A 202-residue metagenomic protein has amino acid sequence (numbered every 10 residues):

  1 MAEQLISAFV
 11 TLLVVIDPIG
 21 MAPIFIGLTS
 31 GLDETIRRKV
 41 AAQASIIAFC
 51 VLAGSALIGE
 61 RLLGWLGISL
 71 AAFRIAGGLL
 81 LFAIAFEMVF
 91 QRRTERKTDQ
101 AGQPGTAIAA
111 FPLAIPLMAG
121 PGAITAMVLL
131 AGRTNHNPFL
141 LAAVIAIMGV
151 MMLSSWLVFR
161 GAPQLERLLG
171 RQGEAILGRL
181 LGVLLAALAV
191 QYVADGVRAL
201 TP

Functional and structural regions predicted by a protein language model:
M1-V15, Q91, R96-A114: Small-residue-enriched transmembrane helix starts and helix-helix packing motifs in multi-pass inner-membrane proteins
Q4-A56: Juxtamembrane transmembrane-helix termini in multi-pass membrane transport proteins
Q4-M21, L70-L81, A142-S155: Structural signature of hydrophobic alpha-helical transmembrane segments
E34-E60, T134-E166: A small-residue-rich subset of transmembrane alpha-helices
R38-F90: Membrane helix-loop-helix hairpins that form the core translocation module of multi-pass transporters
A53-I58, A114, M118-L129, L184-A199: Hydrophobic alpha-helical transmembrane segments in multi-pass integral membrane proteins
L66-A71, L157-L177: Membrane interface segments of multi-pass transport proteins and intramembrane proteases
L80-A101, L188-A199: Transmembrane helix exit motif
